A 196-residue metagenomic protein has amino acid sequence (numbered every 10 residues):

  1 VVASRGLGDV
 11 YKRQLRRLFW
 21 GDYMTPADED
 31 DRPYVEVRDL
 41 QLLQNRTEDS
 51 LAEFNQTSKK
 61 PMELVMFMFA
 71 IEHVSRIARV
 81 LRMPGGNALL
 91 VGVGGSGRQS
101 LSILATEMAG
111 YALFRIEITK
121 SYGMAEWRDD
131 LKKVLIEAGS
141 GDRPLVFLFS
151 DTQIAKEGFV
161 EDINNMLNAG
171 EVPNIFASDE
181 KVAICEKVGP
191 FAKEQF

Functional and structural regions predicted by a protein language model:
V1-Y11: Single conserved hydrophobic/aromatic residue that forms the stacking wall/gate of nucleotide- or nucleobase-binding
L7, G85-G86, A109-A112, R143-P144 (+1 more regions): Short glycine-/polar-rich loops that comprise or flank the Walker A/P-loop and associated switch/sensor motifs
Q14, D31-K120, R128-L131: Terminal-proximal interaction/regulatory segments of ATP-powered molecular machines
F69-A70, E126-D130, N165-F196: Substrate-gripping "pore-loop 1 plus following alpha2 helix"
L81-M83, T106-M108, I136-D142, A155-E157: Conserved catalytic network of the ASCE P-loop NTPase/AAA+ motor domain
G95-S96, K120-Y122, T152-K156, P173 (+1 more regions): Conserved nucleotide-binding/hydrolysis micro-motifs of P-loop NTPases
E126-L148: Conserved alpha-helical scaffold flanking the Walker A/P-loop in AAA+ ATPase domains
S150-D151, D162: Walker B catalytic acidic pair
